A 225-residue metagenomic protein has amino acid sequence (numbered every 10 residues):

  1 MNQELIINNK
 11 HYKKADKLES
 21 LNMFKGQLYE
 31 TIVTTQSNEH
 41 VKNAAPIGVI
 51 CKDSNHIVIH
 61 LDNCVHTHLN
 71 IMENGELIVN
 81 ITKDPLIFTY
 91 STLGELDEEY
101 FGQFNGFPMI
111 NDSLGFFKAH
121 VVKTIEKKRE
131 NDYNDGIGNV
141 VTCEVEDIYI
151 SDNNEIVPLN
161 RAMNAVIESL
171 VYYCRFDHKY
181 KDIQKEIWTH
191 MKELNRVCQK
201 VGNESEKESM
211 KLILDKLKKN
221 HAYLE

Functional and structural regions predicted by a protein language model:
N2-F116, V122-E225: Basic, polyanion-binding surface patches
